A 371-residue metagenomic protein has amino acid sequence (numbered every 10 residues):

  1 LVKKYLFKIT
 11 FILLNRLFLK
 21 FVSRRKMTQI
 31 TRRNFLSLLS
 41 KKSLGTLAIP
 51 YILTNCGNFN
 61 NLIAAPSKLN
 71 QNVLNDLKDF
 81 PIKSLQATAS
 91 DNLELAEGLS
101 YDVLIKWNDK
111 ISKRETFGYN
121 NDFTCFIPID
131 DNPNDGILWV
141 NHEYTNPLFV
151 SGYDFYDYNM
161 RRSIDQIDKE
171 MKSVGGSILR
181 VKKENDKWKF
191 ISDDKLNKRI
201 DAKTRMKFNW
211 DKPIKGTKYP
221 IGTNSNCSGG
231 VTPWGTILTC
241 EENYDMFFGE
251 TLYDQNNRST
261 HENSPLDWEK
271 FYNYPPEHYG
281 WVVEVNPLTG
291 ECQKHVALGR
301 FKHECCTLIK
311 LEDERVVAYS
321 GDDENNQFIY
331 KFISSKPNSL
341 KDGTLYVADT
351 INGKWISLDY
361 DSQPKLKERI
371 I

Functional and structural regions predicted by a protein language model:
L1, L6-K26: Short, Lys/Arg-enriched N-terminal segments with co-localized hydrophobic residues within the first ~10-30 amino acids
T10-L13, Q29-R32, N55: N-terminal compositionally biased, intrinsically disordered segments and leader/signal-like regions
V22-T46: N-terminal secretory signal peptides and thylakoid transit peptides that target proteins across membranes
S40-G45, I49-Y51, G57-I371: Conserved small-residue
